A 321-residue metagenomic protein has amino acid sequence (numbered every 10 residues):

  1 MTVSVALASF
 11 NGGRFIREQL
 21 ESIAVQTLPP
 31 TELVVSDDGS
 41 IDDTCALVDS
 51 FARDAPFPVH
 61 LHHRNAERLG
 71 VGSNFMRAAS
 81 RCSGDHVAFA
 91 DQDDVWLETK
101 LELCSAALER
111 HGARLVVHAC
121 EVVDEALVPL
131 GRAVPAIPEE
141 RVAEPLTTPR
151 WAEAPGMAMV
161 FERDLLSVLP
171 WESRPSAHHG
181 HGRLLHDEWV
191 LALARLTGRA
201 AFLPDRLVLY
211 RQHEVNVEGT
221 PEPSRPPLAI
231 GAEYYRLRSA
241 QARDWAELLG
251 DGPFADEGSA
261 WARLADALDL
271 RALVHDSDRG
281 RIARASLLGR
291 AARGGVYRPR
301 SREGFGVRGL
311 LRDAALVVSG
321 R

Functional and structural regions predicted by a protein language model:
M1-P223: Nucleotide-sugar donor-binding/catalytic module of glycosyltransferases that assemble extracellular/cell-envelope
R163-D164, W171-H179, R183-L184, W189 (+2 more regions): C-terminal subregions of glycosyltransferases and related glycan-biosynthesis enzymes
